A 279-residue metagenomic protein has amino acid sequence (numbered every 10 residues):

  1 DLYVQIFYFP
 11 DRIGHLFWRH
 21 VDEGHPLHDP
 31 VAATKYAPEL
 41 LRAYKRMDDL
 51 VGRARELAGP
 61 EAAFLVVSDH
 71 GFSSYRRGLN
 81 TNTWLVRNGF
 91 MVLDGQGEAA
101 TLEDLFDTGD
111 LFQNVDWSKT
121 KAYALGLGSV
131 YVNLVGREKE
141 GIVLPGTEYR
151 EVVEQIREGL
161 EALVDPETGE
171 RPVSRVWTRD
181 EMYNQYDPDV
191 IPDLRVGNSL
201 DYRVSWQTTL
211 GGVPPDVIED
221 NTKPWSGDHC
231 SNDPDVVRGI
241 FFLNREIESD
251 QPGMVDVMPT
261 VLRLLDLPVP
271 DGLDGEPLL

Functional and structural regions predicted by a protein language model:
D1-R42, R46-D49, L127, L134-T147: Active-site His/acidic residue clusters
D1-Y8, A43-A58, A62-G71, V130-V132 (+3 more regions): Beta-strand elements within well-structured catalytic alpha/beta cores of enzymes that handle phosphate/sulfate esters
I6-F9, G71-S74, D274-L278: Short, solvent-exposed turn/loop segments enriched in Gly/Ser/Thr/Pro and often Arg
R12-H15, E23-V31, H70, K223 (+2 more regions): Histidine-centered active-site/metal-ligand motif
V31-A32, P38, R53-G211: Secreted, luminal/periplasmic, and some membrane-associated catalytic domains that remodel anionic oxygen-ester
T81-N82, R87, L127-S129, R238-I240 (+3 more regions): Generic secondary-structure boundary/loop-capping signal
G136-E138, L144-P166, R245, D250-E276: Non-catalytic, well-ordered alpha-helical segments in soluble enzyme domains
D201-S249, M254-M258: Low-complexity, glycine/alanine/valine/leucine- and proline-rich hydrophobic stretches
